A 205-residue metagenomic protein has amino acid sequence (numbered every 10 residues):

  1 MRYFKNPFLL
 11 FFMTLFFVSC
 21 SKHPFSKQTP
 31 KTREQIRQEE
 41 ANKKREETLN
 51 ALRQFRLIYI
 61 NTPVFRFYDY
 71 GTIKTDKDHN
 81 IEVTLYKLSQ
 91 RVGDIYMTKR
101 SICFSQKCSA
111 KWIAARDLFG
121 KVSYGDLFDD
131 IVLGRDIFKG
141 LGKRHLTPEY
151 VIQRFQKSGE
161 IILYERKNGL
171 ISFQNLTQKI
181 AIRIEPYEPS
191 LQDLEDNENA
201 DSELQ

Functional and structural regions predicted by a protein language model:
M1-F8: Bacterial N-terminal signal peptides that target proteins for export
V18-S19: C-terminal motif of bacterial Sec signal peptides marking the signal peptidase cleavage site
K27-L57: Post-signal peptide N-terminal segment of mature Sec-exported envelope proteins
R53-R56, F67-I73, K77-V83, I95 (+3 more regions): One face of beta-strands
R66-Y70, Q90-V92, S158: Short, surface-exposed coil-to-beta transition loops
D78-D126: An acidic-aromatic
Q106-Q153: Flexible, processing/modification-adjacent segments and terminal tails in exported/periplasmic/extracellular proteins
K139-Q205: Gly/Pro-enriched, hydrophobic low-complexity segments that function as extracytoplasmic propeptides/linkers
